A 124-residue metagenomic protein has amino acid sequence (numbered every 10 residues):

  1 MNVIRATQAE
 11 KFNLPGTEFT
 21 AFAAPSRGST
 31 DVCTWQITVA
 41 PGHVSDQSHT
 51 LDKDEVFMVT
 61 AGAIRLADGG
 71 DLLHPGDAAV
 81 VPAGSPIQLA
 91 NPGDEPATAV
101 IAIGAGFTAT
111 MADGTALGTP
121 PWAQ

Functional and structural regions predicted by a protein language model:
M1-D31, G114-Q124: A short, N-terminal "cap"/entry segment at the start of jelly-roll beta-barrel domains of the cupin/DSBH fold
T20-A21, W35-T50: Conserved short histidine dyad/triad with adjacent acidic residue
R27-G28, D52, D94-E95: Short strand-connecting beta-turns/loops that link adjacent beta-strands
T34-Q36, V56, V80, D94-M111: A short hydrophobic beta-strand segment most commonly corresponding to one strand of the jelly-roll/cupin
V44, V56, D77-A78, P86: Residue-level marker of beta-strand positions
D52-I64: Glycine- and acidic-residue-biased ligand/ion/polar-headgroup-sensing regions
G69-G84: Short acidic-glycine-tyrosine-enriched beta hairpin
L89-P92: Asparagine-centered strand-capping/turn motif at beta-strand->loop junctions
